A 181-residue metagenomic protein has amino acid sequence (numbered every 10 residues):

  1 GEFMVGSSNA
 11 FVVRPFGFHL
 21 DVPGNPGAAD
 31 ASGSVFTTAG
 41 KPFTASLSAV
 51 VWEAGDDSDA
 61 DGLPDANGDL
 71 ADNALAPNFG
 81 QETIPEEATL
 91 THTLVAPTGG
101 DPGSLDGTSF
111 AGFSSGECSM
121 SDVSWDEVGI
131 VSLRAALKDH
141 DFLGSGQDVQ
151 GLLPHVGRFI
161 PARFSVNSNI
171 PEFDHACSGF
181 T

Functional and structural regions predicted by a protein language model:
G1-T181: Core sequence-specific DNA-binding domains of diverse transcription factors
